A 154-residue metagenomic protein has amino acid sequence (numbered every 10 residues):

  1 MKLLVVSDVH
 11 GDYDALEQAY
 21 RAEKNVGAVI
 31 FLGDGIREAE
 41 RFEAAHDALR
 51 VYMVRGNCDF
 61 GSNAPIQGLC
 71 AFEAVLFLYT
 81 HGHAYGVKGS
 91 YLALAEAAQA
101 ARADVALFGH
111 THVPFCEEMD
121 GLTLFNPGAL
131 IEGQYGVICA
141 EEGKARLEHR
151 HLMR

Functional and structural regions predicted by a protein language model:
M1-A48, D59-I66, A140-G143, L152: N-terminal active-site segment of His-dependent metallophosphoesterases
K2-L3, A15, I66, E73 (+2 more regions): Binuclear metal-dependent phosphoesterase catalytic core
V5-S7, A28-D34, Y52-N57, L78-H81 (+2 more regions): Active-site neighborhood of phospho(di)ester-bond hydrolases with catalytic His/Asp-centered motifs
H10-D14, I36-E40, C58-N63, Y85-S90 (+2 more regions): Active-site environment of divalent metal-dependent phosphoester hydrolases
A45, T80, G109, E148-R150: Intrinsically disordered, low-complexity cationic segments
D47-R50, L122: A short helix->loop->beta-strand "cap" motif at the edges of active sites that frequently abuts
R50-K88: Helix-adjacent hinge/juxtasegments
L76-T111: Internal catalytic-core helix/loop-beta-alpha segment that presents or stabilizes conserved functional determinants
